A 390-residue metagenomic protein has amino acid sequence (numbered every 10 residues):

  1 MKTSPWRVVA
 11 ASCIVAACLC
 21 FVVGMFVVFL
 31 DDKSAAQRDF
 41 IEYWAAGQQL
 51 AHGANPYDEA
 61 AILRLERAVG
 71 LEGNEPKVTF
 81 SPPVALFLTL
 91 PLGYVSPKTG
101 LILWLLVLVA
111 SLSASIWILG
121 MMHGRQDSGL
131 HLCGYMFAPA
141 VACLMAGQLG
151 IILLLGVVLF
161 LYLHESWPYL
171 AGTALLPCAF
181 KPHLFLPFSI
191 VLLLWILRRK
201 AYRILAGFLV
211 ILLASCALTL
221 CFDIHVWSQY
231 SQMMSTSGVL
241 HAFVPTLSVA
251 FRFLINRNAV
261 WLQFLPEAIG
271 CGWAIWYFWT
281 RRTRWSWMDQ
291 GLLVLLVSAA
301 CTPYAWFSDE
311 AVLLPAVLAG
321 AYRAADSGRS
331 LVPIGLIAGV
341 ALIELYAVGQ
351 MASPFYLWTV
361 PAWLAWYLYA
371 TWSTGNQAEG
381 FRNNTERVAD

Functional and structural regions predicted by a protein language model:
M1-A171, L193-L314, L318-A325, G380 (+1 more regions): Primarily membrane-embedded glycan-assembly and transfer machineries that use lipid-linked glycans
Y169-I196: Voltage-sensor/pore transmembrane module of 6-TM cation channels
F180-L184, L213-L218, V332-G335: Membrane-embedded alpha-helical segments of transport systems, primarily multispan ion/solute transporters
A321-D390: Aromatic-enriched
